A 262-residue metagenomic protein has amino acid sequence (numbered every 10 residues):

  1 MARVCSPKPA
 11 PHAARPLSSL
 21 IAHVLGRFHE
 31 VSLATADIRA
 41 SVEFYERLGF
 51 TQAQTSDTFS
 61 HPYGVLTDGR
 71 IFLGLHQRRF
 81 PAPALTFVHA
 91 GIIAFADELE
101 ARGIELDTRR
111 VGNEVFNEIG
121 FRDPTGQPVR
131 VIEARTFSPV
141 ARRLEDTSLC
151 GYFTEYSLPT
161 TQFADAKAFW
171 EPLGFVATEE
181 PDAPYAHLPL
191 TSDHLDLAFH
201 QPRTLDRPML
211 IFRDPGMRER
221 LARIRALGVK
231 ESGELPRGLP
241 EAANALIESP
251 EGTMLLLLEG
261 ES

Functional and structural regions predicted by a protein language model:
M1-A2, R213: Short intrinsically disordered, low-complexity coil segments enriched in acidic
A2-I21, E100-Y152, L158, E180-D182 (+2 more regions): Vicinal oxygen chelate
R3-S6, A22-I71, S157-L195: Core segments of cupin and vicinal oxygen chelate
S19-A22, G74-H76, L144-T147, A198-Q201: A short alpha-helix capping/helix-coil boundary motif
R27-A36, V65, Q77-R102, N117-R122 (+3 more regions): Vicinal oxygen chelate
F50-A84, P128-R135, F175-P208, R213 (+2 more regions): Conserved short beta-strand elements that form part of the metal-binding/catalytic scaffold of enzyme active sites
T51, D68, A84, A90-I93 (+6 more regions): Generic alpha-helical propensity signal that fires on short helical segments and nearby coil/disordered stretches
